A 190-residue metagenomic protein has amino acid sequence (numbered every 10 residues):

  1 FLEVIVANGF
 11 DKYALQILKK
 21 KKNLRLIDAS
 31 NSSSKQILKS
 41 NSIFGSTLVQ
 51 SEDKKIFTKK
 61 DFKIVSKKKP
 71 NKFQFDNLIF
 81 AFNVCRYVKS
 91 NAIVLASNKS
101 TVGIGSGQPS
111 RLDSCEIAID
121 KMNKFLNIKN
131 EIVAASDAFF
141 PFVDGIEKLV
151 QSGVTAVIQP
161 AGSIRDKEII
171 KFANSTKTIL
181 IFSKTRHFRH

Functional and structural regions predicted by a protein language model:
F1-H190: ATP-dependent carboxylate/acyl-activation modules
